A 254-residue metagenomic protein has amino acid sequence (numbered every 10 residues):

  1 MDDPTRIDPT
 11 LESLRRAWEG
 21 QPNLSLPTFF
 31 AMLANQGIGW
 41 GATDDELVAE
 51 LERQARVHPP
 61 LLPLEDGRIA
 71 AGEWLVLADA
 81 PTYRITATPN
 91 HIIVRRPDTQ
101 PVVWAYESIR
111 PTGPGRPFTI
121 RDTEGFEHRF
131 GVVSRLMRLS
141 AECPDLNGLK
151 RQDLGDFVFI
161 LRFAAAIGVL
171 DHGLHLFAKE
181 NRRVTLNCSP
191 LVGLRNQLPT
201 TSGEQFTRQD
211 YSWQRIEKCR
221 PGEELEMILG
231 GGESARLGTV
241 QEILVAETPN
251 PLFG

Functional and structural regions predicted by a protein language model:
M1-G41: N-terminal low-complexity, intrinsically disordered tails enriched in Ser/Pro/Gly and acidic/polar residues
P4, D79-P81, R162-F163: Intrinsically disordered, low-complexity segments enriched in polar/charged residues with Gly/Pro, especially when
I38-D66: Short, charged early-sequence alpha-helical segments and their helix-coil boundaries
L64-M137: Conserved mid-sequence domains
F126-G254: Extended, charged low-complexity segments that frequently continue into or abut oligomerization scaffolds
